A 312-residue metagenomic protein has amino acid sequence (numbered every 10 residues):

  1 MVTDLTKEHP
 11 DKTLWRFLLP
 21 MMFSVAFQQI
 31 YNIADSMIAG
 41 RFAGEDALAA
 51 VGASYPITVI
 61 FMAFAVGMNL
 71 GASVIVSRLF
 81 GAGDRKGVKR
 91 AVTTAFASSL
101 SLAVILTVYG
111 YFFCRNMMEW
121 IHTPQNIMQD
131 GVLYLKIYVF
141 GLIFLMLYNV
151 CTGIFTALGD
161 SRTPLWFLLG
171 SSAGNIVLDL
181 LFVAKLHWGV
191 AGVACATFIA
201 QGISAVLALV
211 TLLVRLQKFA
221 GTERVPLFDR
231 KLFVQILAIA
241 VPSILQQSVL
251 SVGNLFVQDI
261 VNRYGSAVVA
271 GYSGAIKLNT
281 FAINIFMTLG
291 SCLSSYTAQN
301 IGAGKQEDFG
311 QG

Functional and structural regions predicted by a protein language model:
M1-L18, V76-G141, K185-V241, T297-G312: Short alpha-helical transmembrane segments in multi-pass integral membrane proteins
K12-S73, A238-V261: Signature of the first transmembrane helix
V25-Q29, A63, A103, T107 (+7 more regions): Residue-level hotspots within the lipid-embedded alpha helices of multi-pass solute transporters
A26, I30-L48, M118-Q125, L181-W188 (+3 more regions): Helix-terminus/linker motif at the lipid-water interface of multi-pass membrane proteins
L48-V108, L145-P164, G271-G312: Small-residue-rich hydrophobic transmembrane alpha-helices
Y55-T58, L102, G170-N175, A196-S204 (+1 more regions): Transmembrane alpha-helical core residues of multi-pass small-molecule transporters, especially secondary transporters
I60-A63, N175-L180, S204-L209, F281-N284: Hydrophobic transmembrane alpha-helices of multi-pass small-molecule transporters
G110, G153, D179, V183 (+3 more regions): Structural signal for membrane-spanning alpha-helices in multi-pass inner-membrane proteins, emphasizing helix cores
